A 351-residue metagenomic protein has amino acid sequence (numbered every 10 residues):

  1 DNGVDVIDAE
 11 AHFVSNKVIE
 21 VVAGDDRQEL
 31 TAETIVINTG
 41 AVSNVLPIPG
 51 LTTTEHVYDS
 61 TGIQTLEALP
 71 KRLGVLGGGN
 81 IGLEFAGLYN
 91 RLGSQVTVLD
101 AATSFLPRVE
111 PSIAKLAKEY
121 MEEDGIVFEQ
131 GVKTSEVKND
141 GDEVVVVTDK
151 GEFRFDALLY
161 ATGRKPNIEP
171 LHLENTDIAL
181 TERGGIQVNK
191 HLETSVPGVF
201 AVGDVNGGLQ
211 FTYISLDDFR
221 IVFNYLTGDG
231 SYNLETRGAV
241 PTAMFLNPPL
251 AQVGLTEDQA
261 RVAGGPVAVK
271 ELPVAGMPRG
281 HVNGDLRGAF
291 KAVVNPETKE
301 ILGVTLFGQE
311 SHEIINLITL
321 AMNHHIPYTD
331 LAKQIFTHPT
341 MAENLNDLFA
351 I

Functional and structural regions predicted by a protein language model:
G3, V42-N44, G131, A179-L180 (+2 more regions): A short alpha-helix-loop-beta-strand transition element characteristic of N-terminal alpha/beta dinucleotide-binding
D5-D8, H12-I19, A23-D25, L92-K190 (+1 more regions): A Rossmann-like FAD-binding core segment of flavoenzymes
V6-D8, V14-N16, E20-E55: Glycine/serine-rich phosphate-binding loop and adjoining beta1-alpha1 elements at the start of nucleotide-handling
T39-Q95, L99, D124-F128, E174-H191 (+1 more regions): Glycine-rich dinucleotide-binding loop and its adjacent helix/turn
T53-P70, F153-D229: FAD-site-proximal beta/loop scaffold in flavoenzymes
Q64-T65, P70-G74, N80-E143, D149 (+2 more regions): Rossmann-like dinucleotide-binding cores of NAD(P)H-dependent redox enzymes
T227, F245-T256, R261-I351: Flexible, glycine-rich terminal cap/loop adjacent to redox cofactors in electron-transfer oxidoreductases
